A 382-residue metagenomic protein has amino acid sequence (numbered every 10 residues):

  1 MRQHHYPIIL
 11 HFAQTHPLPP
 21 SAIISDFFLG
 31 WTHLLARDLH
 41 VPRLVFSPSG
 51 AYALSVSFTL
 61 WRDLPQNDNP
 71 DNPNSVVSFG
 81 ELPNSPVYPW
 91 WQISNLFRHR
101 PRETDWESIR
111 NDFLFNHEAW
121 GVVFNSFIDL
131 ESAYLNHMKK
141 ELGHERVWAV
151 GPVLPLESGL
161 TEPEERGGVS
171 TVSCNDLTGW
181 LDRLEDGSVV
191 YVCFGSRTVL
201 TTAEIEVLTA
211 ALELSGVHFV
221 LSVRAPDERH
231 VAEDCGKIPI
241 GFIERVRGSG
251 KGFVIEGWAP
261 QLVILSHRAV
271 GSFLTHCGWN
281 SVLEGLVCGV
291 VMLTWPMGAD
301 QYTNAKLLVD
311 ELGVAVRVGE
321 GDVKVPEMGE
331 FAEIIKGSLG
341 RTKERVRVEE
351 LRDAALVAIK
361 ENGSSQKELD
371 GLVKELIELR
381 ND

Functional and structural regions predicted by a protein language model:
M1-R268, S272, H276-C277, L286-C288 (+2 more regions): Nucleotide-sugar-dependent glycosyltransferase catalytic domains
S281-V282: Extended, hydrophobic alpha-helical segments in both membrane/secreted and soluble proteins
